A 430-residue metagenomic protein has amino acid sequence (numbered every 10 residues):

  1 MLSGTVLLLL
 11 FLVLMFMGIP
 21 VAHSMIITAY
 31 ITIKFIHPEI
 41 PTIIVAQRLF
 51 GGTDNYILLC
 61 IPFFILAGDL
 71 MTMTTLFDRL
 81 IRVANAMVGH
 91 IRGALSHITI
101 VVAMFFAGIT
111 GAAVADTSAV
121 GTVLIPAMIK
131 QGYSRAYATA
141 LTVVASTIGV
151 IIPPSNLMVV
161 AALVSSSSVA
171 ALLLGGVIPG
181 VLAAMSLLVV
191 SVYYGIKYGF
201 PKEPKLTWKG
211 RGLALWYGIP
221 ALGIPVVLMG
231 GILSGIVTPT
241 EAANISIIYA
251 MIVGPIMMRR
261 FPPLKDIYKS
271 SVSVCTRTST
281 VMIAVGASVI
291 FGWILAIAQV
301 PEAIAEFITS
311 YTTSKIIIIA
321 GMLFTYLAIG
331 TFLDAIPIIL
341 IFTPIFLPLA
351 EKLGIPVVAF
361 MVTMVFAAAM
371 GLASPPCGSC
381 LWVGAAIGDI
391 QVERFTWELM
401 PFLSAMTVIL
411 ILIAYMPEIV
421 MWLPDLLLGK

Functional and structural regions predicted by a protein language model:
M1-K430: Alpha-helical transmembrane segments of multi-pass membrane transport proteins
